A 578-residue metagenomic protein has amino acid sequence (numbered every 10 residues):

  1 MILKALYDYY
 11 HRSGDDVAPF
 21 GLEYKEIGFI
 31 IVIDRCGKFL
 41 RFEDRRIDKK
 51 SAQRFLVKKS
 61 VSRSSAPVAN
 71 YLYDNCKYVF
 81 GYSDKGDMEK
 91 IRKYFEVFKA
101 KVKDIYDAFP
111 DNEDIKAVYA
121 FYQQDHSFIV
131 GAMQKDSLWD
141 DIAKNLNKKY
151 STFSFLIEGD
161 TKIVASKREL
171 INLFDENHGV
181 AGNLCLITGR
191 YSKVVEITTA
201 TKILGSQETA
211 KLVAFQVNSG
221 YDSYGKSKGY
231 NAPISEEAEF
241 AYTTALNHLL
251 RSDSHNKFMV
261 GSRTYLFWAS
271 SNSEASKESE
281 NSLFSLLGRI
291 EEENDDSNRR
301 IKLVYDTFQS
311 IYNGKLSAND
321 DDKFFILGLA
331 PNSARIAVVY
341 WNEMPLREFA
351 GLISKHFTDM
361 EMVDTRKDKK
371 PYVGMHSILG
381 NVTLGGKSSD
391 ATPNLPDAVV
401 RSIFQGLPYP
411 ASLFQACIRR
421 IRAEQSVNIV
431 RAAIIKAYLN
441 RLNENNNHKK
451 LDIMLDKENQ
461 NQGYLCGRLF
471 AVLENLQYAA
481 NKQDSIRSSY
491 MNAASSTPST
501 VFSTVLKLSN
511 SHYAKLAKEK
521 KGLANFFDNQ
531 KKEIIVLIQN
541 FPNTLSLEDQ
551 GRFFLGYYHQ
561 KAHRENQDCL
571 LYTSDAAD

Functional and structural regions predicted by a protein language model:
M1-N177, Y221, G229-S574: Conserved phosphate-interacting/catalytic interface
G182: Residues immediately within or flanking Cys/His clusters that coordinate Zn2+ in small zinc-binding modules
T188: Short Cys/His-rich metal-coordination motifs, predominantly Zn2+-binding knuckles/fingers
Y191-V195: Short, non-ligating residues that shape and space the ligands of small metal-coordination modules and catalytic
I197-Y230: Short microdomains enriched in Cys/His and/or Lys/Arg
A576-D578: Positively charged, low-complexity/disordered segments
